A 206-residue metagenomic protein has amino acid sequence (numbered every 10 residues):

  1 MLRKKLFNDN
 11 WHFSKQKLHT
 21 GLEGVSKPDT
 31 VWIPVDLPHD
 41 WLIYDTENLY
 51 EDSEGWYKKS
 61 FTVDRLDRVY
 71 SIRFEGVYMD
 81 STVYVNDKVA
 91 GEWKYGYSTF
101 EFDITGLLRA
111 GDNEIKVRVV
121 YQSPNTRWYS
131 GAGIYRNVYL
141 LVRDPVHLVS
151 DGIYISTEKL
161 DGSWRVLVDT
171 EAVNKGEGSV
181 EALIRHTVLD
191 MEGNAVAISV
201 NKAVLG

Functional and structural regions predicted by a protein language model:
R3-L18, E47-D151, K175-G176, R185 (+2 more regions): Accessory beta-strand-rich segments of carbohydrate-active enzymes
N10-L37: Predominantly extracellular/luminal regions of secreted and cell-surface proteins, especially disulfide-bonded
G21, I33-D45, K88, P145: Extended substrate-binding grooves/exosites of carbohydrate-active enzymes
G21-G24, T170, H186: Enzyme catalytic cores with a strong preference for nitrogen-chemistry domains
V25, S179-R185, A197-I198: Short flexible loop/turn segments that cap and initiate beta-strands
R68-Y70, G162-T170: Structural beta-strand segments of beta-rich domains
G152-L160: Short beta-strand segments of immunoglobulin-like
